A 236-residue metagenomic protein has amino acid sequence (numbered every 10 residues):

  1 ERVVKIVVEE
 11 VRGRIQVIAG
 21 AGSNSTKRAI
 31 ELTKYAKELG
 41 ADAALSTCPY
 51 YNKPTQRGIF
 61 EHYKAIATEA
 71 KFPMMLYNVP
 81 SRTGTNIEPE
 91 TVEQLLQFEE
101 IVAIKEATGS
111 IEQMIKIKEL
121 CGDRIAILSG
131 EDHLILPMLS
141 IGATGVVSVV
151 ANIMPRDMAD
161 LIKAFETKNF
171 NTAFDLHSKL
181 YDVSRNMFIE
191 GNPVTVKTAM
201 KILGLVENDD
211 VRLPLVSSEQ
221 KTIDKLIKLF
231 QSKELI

Functional and structural regions predicted by a protein language model:
E1-G84, I236: Active-site beta->alpha loop and helix N-cap motifs at the rims of alpha/beta catalytic domains
V4, A29, Y63, V92 (+5 more regions): A general structural signal for well-ordered alpha-helical segments in protein cores
V7, A36, I66, I104 (+4 more regions): Conserved, mostly hydrophobic/aromatic
E9-I15, L39-G40, A70-F72, L96-E100 (+4 more regions): Short helix-capping segments at alpha-helix termini
C48-R57, E166-N169, V211-L215: Glycine-rich tight-turn/loop motif centered on a GG-T
T68-E69, R82-F188: Catalytic alpha/beta core domains of metabolic enzymes, predominantly
S140-A143, Y181-L215: Conserved short secondary-structure transition element at the edge of the structured enzyme core that lines
L205-I236: Flexible C-terminal active-site loop/helix
